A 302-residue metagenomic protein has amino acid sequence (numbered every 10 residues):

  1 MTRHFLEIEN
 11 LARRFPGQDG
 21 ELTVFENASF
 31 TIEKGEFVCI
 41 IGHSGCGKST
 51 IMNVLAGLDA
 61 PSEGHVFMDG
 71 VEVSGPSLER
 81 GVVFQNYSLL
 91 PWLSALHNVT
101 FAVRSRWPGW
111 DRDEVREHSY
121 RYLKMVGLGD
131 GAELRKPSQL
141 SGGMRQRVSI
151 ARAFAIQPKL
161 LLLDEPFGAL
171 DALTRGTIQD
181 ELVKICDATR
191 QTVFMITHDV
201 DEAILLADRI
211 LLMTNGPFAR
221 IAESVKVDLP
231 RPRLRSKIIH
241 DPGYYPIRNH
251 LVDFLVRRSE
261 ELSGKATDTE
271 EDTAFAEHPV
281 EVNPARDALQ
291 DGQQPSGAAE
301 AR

Functional and structural regions predicted by a protein language model:
I41-H43: The feature captures the beta-strand-to-loop junction immediately N-terminal to the Walker
A56: Helix-to-loop junction immediately C-terminal to a conserved catalytic motif
G64-P76: Conserved ABC transporter NBD signature motif
L93-A102: Short coil-to-helix segment of the ABC ATPase nucleotide-binding domain corresponding to the Q-loop/switch region
R112-G131, K184: Conserved ABC ATPase "signature" region
K136-L140, M144: Conserved ABC ATPase signature
Q157: Conserved catalytic motifs of ABC-family nucleotide-binding domains
